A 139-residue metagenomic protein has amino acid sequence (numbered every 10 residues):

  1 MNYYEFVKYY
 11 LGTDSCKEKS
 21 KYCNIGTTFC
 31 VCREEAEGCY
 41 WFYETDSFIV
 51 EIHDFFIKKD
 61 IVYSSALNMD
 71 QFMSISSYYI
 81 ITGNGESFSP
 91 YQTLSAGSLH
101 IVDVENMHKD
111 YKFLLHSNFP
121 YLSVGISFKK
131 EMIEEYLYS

Functional and structural regions predicted by a protein language model:
M1-G26, C30: Short Lys/Arg-enriched alpha/beta "domain-start" segment
F29-E34, G38-S139: N-terminal regulatory/effector-sensing and dimerization cores that precede helix-turn-helix DNA-binding domains
